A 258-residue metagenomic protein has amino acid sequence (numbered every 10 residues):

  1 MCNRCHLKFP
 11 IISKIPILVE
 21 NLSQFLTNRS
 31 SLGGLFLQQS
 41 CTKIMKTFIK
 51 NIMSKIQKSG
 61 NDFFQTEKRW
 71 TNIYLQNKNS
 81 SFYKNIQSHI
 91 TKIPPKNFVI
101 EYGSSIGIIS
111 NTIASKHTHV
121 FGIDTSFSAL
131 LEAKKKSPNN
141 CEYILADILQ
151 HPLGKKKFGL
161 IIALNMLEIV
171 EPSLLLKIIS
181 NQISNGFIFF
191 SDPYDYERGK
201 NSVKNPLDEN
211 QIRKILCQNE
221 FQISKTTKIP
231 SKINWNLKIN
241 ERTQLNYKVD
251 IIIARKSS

Functional and structural regions predicted by a protein language model:
M1-K58: N-terminal auxiliary segments of SAM/dcSAM-dependent transferases
I73-K96: Conserved alpha-helix/loop element of class I SAM-dependent methyltransferases that forms part of the SAM/SAH-binding
I100, I106-Q150: Class I SAM-dependent methyltransferase SAM/SAH-binding core
I162: A conserved beta-strand element that flanks and buttresses the S-adenosyl-L-methionine
I169-I179: A short, conserved alpha-helix within the catalytic core of class I
G186-D195: Conserved beta-strand signature within the Rossmann-like core of class I S-adenosyl-L-methionine
N201-K225: Conserved Class I S-adenosyl-L-methionine
I223-I252: Class I S-adenosyl-L-methionine
